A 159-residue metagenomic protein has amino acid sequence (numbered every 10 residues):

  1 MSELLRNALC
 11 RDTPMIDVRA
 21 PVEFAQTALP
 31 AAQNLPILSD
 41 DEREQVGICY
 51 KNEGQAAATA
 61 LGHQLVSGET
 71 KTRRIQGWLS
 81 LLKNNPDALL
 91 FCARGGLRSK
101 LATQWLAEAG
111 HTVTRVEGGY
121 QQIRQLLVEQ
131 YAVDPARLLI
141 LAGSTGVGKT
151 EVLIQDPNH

Functional and structural regions predicted by a protein language model:
M1-T114, Q130-E151, N158-H159: Cytosolic catalytic domains that perform sulfur/thiol-centered chemistry
D41-R43, Y120-R124: Short gly/pro/ser/thr-enriched loop/turn and capping motifs at secondary-structure boundaries
R115-G119: Phosphate-binding site recognition
Q122-A132: Active-site-proximal loop->helix
